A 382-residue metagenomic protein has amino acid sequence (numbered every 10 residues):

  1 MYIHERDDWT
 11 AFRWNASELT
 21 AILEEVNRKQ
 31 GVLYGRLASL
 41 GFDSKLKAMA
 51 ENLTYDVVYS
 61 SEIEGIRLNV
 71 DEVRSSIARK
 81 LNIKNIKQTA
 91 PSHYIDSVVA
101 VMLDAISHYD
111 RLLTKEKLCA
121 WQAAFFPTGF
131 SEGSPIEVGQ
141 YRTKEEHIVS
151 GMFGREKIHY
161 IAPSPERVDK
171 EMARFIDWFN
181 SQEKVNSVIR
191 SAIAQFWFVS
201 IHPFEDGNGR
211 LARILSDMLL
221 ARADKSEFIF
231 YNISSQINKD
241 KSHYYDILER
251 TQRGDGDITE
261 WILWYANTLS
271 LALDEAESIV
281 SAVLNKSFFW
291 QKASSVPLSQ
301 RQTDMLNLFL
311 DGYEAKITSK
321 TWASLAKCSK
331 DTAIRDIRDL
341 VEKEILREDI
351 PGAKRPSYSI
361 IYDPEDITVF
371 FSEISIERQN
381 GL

Functional and structural regions predicted by a protein language model:
M1-L382: FIC/Doc superfamily catalytic core
